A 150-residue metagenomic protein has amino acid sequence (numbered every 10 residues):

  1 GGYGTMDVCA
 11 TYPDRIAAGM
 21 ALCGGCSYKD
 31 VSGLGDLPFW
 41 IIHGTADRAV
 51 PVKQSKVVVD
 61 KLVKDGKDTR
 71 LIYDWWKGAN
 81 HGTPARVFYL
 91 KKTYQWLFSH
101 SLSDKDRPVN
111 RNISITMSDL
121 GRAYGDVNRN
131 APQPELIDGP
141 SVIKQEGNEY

Functional and structural regions predicted by a protein language model:
G1-G35: Primarily recognizes the serine-hydrolase "nucleophile elbow" in alpha/beta-hydrolase and SGNH/GDSL folds
A17, A49-V50, G66: Substrate-binding/catalytic groove segments of enzymes that remodel or degrade extracellular structural polymers
A17, L37, T69-L71: A structural micro-motif
L22-C23, I42, W76: Alpha/beta-hydrolase-fold catalytic nucleophile elbow
L34-G35, W40-H43, D47: Short beta-strand/loop motif that positions the catalytic acidic residue of the alpha/beta-hydrolase fold
A46-P51, G82: Acidic catalytic loop of the alpha/beta-hydrolase fold
P51-K61: Short alpha-helix in the alpha/beta-hydrolase fold that links the catalytic acid
D60, K64-L71, K77-Y150: Alpha/beta-hydrolase-fold serine-hydrolase catalytic core, especially in secreted/extracellular enzymes
